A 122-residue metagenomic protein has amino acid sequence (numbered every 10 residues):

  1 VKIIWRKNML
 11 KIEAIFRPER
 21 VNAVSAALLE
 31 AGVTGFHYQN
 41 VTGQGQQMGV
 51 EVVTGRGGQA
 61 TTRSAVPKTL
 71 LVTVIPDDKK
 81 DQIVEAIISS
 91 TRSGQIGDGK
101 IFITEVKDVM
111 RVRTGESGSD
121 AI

Functional and structural regions predicted by a protein language model:
V1-I122: Positively charged, small/polar-rich N-terminal and surface patches that mediate targeting and assembly and bind
